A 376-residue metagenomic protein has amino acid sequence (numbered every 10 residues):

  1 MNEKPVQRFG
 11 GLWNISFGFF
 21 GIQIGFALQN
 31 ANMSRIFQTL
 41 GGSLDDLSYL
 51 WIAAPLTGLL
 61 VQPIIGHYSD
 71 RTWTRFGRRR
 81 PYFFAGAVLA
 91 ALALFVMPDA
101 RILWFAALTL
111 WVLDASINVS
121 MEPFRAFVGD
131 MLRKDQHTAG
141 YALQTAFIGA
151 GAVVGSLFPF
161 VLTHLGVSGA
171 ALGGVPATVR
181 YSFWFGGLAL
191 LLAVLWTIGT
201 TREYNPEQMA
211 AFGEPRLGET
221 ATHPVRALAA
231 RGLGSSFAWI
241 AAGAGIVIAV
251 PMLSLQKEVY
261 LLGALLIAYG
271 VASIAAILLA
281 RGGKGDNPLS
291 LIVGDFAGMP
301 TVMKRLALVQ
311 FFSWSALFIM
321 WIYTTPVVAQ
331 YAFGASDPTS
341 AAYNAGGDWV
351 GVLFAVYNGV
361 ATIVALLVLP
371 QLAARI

Functional and structural regions predicted by a protein language model:
M1-F9, R101-W104, S120, K134-F318: Intracellular loop-helix junctions on the cytosolic face of multi-pass helical membrane proteins
N2-T57, I246-M252, K304-S340: Helix-loop boundary and gating motifs at the non-cytosolic
F26, V112-F124: Core transmembrane helices of Major Facilitator Superfamily
M33, V119-R133: Intracellular juxtamembrane helix-capping segments at the cytosolic ends of symmetry-related transmembrane helices
S43-A53, A177-T178, Q256-I267, G334-T362: Loop-to-transmembrane helix entry
L60-G77, I363-I376: Helix-to-loop junctions at the C-terminal end of transmembrane segments in multipass secondary transporters
P81-I102, P251: C-terminal ends and interior cores of transmembrane alpha-helices in multi-pass membrane transporters/permeases
